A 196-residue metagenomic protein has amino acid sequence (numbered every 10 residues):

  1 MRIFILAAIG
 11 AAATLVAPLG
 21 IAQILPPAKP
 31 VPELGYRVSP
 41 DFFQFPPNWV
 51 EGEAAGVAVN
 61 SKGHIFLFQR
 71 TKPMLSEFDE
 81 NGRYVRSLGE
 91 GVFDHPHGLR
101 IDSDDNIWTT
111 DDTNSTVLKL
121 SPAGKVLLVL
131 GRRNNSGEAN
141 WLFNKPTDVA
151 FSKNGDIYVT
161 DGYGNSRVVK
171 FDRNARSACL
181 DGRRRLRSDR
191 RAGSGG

Functional and structural regions predicted by a protein language model:
M1-F4: Positively charged n-region of N-terminal signal peptides that target proteins for export
L6-P18: Bacterial N-terminal signal peptides
P18-G196: Eukaryotic scaffold repeat domains enriched in small/polar residues
